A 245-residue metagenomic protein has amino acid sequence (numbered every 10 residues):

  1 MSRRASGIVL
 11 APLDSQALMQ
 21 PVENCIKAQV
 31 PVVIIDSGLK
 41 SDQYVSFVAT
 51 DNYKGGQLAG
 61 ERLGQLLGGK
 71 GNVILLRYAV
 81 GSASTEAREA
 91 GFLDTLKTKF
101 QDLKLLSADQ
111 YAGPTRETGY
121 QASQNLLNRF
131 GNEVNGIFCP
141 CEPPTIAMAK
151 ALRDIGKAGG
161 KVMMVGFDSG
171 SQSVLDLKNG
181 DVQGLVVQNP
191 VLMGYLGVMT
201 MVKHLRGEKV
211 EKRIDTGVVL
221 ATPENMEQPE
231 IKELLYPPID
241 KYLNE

Functional and structural regions predicted by a protein language model:
M1-E245: A residue-level marker of the well-folded mature domains of exported/periplasmic proteins
